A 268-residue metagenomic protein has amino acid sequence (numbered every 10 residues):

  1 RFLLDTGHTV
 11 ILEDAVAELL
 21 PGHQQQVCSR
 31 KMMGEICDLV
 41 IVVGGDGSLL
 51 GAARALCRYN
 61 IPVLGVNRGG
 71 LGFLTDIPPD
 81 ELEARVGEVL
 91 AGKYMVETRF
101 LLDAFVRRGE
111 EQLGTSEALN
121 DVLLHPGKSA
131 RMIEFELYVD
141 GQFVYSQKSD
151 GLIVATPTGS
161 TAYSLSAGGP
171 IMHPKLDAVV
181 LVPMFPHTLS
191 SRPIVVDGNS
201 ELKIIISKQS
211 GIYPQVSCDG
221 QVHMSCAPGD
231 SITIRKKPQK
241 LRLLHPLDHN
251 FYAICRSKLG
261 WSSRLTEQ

Functional and structural regions predicted by a protein language model:
R1-L39, G51, D80-M95, V106-S116 (+1 more regions): ATP/NTP phosphate-donor binding region
P21-V27, Y138, M184-H187: Short gly/ser/thr-rich secondary-structure transition/capping motifs
V40-I41, L152: Receiver (REC) domain switch-region micro-motif
G47-A53, T161-S166: Short glycine/serine/threonine-rich phosphate/pyrophosphate-binding segments that cradle anionic phosphate groups
L56-V66, F73: Gly/Ser-rich helix-loop-strand patches that form or flank binding pockets for ribonucleotide-derived cofactors
L71-D150: Catalytic core of DAGKc-family lipid kinases
L124, D140-F143, R192-Q268: ATP/nucleoside-binding phosphotransfer catalytic cores, i.e., glycine-rich phosphate-binding loops
Y145-D150, V154-S190: Gly/Ser/Thr-rich active-site loops/lids in small-molecule metabolic enzymes that frequently grip phosphoryl groups
